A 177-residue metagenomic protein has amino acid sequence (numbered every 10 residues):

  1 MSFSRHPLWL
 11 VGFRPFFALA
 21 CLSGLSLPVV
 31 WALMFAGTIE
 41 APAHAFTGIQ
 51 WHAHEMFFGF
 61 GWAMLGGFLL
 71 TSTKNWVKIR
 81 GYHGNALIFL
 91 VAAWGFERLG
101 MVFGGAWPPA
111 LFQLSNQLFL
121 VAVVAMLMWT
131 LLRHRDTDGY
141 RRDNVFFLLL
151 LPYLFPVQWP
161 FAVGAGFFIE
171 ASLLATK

Functional and structural regions predicted by a protein language model:
M1-K177: Hydrophobic alpha-helical transmembrane segments of multi-pass integral membrane proteins
